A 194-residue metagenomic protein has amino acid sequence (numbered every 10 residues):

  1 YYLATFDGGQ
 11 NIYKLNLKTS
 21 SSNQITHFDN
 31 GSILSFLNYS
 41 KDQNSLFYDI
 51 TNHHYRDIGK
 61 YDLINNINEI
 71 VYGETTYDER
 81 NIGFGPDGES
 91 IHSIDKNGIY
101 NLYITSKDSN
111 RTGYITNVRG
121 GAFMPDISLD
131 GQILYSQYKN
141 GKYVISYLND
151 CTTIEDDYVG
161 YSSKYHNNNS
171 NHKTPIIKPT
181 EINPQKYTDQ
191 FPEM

Functional and structural regions predicted by a protein language model:
Y1-L3, D29-D49, G73-S93, N117-L134: Conserved beta-propeller blade repeats
G8-Y13, H54-G59, G98-Y103, G141-L148: Structural motif
N16-S20, D62-N66, S106-N110, D150-C151: Short loop/turn segments that connect beta-strands within beta-propeller blades
S21-H27, I67-G73, R111-T116: A short beta-strand motif characteristic of beta-propeller blades
I94, V144, N149-M194: Outer-membrane beta-barrel initiation region
N110-N168: C-terminal, active-site-flanking charged/polar segments
